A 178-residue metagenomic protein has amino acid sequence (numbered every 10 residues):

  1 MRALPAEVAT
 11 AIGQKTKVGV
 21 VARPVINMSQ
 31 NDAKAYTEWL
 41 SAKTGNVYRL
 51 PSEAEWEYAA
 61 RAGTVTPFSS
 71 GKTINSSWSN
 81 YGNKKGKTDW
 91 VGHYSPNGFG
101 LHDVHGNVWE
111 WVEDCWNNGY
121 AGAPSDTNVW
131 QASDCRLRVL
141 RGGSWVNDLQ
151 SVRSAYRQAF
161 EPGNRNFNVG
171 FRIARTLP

Functional and structural regions predicted by a protein language model:
M1-R2, T37: A short amphipathic alpha-helical interaction element
A3, R136-V139, T176: Acidic/proline-rich low-complexity IDRs
T10-Q158, P162-F167: Functional-site microenvironments in short loops/helix caps that host divalent-cation chemistry
F167-P178: Short, structured beta-strand segments at or near domain termini in extracellular proteins/domains
